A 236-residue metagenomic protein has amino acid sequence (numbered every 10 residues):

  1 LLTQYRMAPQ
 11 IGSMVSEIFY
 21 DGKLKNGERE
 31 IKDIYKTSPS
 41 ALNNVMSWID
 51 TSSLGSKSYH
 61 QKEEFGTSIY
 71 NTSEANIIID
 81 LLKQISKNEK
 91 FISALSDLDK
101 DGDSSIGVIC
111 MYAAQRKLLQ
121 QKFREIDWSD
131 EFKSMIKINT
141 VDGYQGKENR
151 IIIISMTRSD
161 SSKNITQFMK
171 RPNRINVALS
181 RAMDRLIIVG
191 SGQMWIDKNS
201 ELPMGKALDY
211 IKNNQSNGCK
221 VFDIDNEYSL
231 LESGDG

Functional and structural regions predicted by a protein language model:
L1-K32, M111, M194-W195: Conserved coupling/interface region of RecA-like P-loop/ASCE motor cores
Y5-A8, A113-R116, Y144-Q145, R158-S161 (+2 more regions): Conserved nucleotide-binding/hydrolysis micro-motifs of P-loop NTPases
Y5-A8, G12, A75-I79, M169-L179: Amphipathic alpha-helical transducer elements in NTP-driven molecular machines
P9-Q10, K57-Y59, K117-L118, K147-N149 (+2 more regions): Switch/connector loops and helix/strand junctions flanking conserved nucleotide-binding motifs in nucleotide-processing
K23-Q121: Conserved helicase/translocase motor-coupling segment
K25, G107, E125-T140: Conserved RecA-like helicase motor-core motifs
L98, D127, S161-G236: Helicase C-terminal subdomain and adjacent C-terminal extension
N139, G143-S159, N176-V177, R185-V189: A short beta-strand element within the Helicase C-terminal
